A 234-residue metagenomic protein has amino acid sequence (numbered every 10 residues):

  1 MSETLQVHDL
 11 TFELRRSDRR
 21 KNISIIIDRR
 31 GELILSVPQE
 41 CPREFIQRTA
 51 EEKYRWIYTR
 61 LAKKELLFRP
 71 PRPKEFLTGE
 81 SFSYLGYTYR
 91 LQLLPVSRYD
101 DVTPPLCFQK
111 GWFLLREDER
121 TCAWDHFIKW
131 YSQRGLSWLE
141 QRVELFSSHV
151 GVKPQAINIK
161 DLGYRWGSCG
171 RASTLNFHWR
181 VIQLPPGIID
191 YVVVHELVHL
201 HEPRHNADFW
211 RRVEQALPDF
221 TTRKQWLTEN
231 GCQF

Functional and structural regions predicted by a protein language model:
M1-D190, L200-F234: Active-site-proximal or metal-binding-adjacent scaffold patches in catalytic folds
V193: Walker B beta-strand of ABC/ABC-like P-loop ATPase nucleotide-binding domains, specifically the conserved hydrophobic
E196: Walker B catalytic acidic pair
